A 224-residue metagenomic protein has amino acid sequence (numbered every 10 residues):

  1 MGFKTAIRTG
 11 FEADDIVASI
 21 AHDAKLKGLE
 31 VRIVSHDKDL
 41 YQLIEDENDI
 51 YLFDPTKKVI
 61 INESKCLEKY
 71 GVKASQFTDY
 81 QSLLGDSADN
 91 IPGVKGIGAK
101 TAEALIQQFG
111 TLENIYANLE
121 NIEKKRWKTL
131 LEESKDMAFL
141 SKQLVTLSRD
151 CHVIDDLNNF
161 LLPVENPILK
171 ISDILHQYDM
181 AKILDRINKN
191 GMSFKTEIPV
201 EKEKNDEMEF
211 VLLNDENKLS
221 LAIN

Functional and structural regions predicted by a protein language model:
M1-V153: Extended two-metal-dependent nuclease catalytic cores across DNA- and RNA-processing enzymes
K4, R8, I106, K128-K135 (+3 more regions): Generic amphipathic alpha-helical segments used as scaffolds and interaction surfaces in large, multi-domain proteins
A138-I174: Compact, basic/aliphatic-enriched, mixed alpha/beta core segments that act as assembly/interaction modules in small
F160-N224: Long, highly charged low-complexity segments
